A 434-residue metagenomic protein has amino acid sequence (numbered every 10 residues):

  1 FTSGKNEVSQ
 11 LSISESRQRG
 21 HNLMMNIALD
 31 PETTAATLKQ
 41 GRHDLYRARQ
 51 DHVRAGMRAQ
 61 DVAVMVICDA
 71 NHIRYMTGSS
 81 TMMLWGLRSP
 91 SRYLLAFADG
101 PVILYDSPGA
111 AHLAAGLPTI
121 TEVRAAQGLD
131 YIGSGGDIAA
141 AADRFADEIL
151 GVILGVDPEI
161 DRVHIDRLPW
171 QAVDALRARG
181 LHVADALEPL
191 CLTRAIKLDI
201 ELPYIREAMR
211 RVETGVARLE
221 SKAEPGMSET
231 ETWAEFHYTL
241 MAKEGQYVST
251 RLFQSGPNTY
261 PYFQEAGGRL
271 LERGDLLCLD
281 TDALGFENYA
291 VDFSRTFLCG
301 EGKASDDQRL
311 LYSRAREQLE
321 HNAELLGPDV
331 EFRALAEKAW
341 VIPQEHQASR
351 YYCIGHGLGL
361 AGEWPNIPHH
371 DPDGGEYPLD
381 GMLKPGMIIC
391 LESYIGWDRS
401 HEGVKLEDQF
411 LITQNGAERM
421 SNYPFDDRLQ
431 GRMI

Functional and structural regions predicted by a protein language model:
T2-S9: Extreme N-terminal basic, low-complexity initiation segments that serve as generic localization/processing leaders
Q10-I13, R17-I434: Active-site neighborhoods and metal-handling regions in enzymes and metal-associated proteins
